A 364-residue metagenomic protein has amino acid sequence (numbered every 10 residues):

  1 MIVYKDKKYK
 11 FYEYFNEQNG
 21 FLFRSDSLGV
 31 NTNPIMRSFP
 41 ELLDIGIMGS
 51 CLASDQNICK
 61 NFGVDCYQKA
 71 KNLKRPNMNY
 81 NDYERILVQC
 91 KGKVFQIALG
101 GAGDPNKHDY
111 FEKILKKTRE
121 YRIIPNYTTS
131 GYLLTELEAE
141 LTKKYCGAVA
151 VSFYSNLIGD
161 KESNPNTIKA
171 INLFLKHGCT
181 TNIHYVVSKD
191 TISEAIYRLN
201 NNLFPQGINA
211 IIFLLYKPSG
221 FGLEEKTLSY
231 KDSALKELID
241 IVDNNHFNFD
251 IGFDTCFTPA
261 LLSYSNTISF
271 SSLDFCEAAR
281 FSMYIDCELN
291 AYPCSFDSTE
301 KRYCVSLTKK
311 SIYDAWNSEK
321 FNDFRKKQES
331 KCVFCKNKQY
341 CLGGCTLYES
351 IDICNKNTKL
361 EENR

Functional and structural regions predicted by a protein language model:
M1-M36, I58-C59, R302, K326-R364: Radical SAM enzyme core and accessory elements
P34-N81: Canonical Radical SAM [4Fe-4S] cluster-binding loop centered on the CxxxCxxC motif and its immediate flanking residues
I58, K74, M78, E162-P165 (+1 more regions): Alpha-helix N-cap and loop-to-helix initiation/capping positions
Y80-A102, K107-P218, G222-E225: Radical SAM/AdoMet-radical enzyme domain recognition
N81-K91, A315, I351-R364: Short microdomains enriched in Cys/His and/or Lys/Arg
K231-T267, N290-L342: C-terminal accessory region of radical SAM enzymes
C276-R280: Short, small/polar residue-rich loop motifs at catalytic or cofactor-binding pockets
I285-D286: Short, acidic, Ser/Thr-enriched surface-loop or helix-capping motifs
